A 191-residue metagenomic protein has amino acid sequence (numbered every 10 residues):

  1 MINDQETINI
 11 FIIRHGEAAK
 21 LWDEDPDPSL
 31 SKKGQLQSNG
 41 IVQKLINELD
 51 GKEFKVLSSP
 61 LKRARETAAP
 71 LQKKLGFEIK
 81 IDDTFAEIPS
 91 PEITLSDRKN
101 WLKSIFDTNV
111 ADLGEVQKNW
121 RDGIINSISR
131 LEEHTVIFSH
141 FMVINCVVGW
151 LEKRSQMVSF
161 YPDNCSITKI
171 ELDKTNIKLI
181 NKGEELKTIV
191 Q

Functional and structural regions predicted by a protein language model:
M1-N9, F77-I81, E87-N100, D107 (+1 more regions): Acidic, low-complexity terminal tails and accessory targeting/binding regions of phosphate-metabolizing enzymes
I2-D82, S104-N109, L113, V158: Active-site-proximal alpha-helix that buttresses catalytic centers in soluble enzyme cores
I10, F54, L131-M142: Generic beta-sheet signal
H15, H140, E185-I189: Histidine-centered active-site/metal-ligand motif
A18, V143-I144: Short active-site segment of divalent metal-dependent hydrolases/proteases that encodes the spacing between
S59-R63, M142, P162-C165: Short beta->alpha linker loops
P70, C146, W150: Active-site signature of alpha/beta-hydrolase-fold catalytic machinery across serine- and Asp/Cys-nucleophile hydrolases
I105-E132: Internal catalytic-core helix/loop-beta-alpha segment that presents or stabilizes conserved functional determinants
